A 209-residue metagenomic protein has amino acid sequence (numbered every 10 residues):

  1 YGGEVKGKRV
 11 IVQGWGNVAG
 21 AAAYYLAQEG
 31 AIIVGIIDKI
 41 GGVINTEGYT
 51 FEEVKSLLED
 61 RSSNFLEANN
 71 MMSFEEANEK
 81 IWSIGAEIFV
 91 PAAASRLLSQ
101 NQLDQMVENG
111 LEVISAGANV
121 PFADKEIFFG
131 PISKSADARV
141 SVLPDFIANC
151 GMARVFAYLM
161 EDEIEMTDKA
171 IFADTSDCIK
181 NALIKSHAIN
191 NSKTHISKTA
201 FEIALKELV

Functional and structural regions predicted by a protein language model:
Y1-S83: Glycine-rich phosphate/diphosphate-binding loop of Rossmann-like nucleotide-binding domains
Q13, A21, A31, T46-E52 (+8 more regions): Conserved active-site and cofactor/substrate-binding residues in soluble primary-metabolism enzymes
V18-A22, L97-N101, A123-K125, N149-M152: Short glycine/serine/threonine-rich phosphate/pyrophosphate-binding segments that cradle anionic phosphate groups
A23-Y24, G48, N101-D104, E126-F128 (+1 more regions): Short amphipathic alpha-helical segments
N78-A86, R96-I114: Rossmann-fold NAD(P) dinucleotide-binding segment
V90-A92, G117: Short, well-ordered coil/turn residues at beta-beta hairpins and beta-strand->alpha-helix junctions within
V107-V209: Adenosine-phosphate binding glycine-rich loop
